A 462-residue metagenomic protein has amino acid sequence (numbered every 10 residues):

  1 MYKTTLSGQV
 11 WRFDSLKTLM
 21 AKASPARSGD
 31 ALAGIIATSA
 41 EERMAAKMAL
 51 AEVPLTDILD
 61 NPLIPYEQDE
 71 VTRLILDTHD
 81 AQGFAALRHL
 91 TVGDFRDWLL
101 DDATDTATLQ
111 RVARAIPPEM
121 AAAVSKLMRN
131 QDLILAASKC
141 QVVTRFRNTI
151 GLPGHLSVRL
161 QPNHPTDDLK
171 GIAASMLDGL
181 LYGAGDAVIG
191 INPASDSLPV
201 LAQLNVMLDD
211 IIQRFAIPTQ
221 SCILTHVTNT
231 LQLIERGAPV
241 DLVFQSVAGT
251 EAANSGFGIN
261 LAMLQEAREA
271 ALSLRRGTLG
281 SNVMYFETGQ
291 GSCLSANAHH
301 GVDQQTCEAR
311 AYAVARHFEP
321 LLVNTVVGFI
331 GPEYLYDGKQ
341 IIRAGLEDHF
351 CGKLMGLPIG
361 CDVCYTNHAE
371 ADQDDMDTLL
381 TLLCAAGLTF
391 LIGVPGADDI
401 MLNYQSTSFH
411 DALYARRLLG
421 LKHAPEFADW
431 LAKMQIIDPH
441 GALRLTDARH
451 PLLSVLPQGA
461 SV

Functional and structural regions predicted by a protein language model:
M1-A173, L181, V188-V462: Anaerobic metallocofactor- and corrinoid-dependent redox/one-carbon enzyme cores, especially those from methanogenesis
